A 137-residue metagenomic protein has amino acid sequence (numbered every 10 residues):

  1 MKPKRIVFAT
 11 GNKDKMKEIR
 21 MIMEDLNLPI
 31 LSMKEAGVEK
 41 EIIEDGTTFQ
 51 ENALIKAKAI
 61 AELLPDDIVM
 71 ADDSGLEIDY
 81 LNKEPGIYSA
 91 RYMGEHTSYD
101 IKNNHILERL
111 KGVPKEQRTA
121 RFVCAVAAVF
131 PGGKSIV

Functional and structural regions predicted by a protein language model:
K2-V7, K13-S32, G37-V137: Anionic-ligand binding patches
